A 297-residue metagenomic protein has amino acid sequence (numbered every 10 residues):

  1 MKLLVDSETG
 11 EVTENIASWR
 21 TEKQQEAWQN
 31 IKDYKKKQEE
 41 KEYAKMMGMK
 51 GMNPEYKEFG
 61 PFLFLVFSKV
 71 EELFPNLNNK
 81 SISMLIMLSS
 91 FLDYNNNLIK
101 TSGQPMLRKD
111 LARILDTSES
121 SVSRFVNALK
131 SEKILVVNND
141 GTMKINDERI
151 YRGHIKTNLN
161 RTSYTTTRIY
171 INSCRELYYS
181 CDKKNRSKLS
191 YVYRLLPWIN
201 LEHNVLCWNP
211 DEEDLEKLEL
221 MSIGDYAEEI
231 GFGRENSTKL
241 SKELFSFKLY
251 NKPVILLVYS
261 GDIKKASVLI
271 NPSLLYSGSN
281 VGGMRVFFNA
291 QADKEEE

Functional and structural regions predicted by a protein language model:
M1-L3, Y94-M143, N204-K264: Winged helix-turn-helix DNA-binding recognition segment
M1-T101, T142, I150-L218: Short recognition helix of helix-turn-helix/winged-helix DNA-binding domains
L107, D140-T162, Y259-G282: Short, cationic-aromatic polyanion-contact patches
K252-P253, R285, Q291-A292: Charged, alpha-helix-forming regions
